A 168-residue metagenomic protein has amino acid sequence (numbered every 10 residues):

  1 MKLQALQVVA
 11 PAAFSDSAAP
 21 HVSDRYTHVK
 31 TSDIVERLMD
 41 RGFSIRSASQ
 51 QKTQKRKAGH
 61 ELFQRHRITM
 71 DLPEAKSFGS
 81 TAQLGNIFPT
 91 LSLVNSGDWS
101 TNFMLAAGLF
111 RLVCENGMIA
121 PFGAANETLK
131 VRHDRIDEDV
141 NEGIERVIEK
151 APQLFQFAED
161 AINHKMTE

Functional and structural regions predicted by a protein language model:
M1-M39, R46-S49, K57, Q156 (+1 more regions): Feature for intrinsically disordered/low-complexity regulatory segments and propeptides
R46-E168: Intrinsic disorder/low-complexity polar-acidic segments
